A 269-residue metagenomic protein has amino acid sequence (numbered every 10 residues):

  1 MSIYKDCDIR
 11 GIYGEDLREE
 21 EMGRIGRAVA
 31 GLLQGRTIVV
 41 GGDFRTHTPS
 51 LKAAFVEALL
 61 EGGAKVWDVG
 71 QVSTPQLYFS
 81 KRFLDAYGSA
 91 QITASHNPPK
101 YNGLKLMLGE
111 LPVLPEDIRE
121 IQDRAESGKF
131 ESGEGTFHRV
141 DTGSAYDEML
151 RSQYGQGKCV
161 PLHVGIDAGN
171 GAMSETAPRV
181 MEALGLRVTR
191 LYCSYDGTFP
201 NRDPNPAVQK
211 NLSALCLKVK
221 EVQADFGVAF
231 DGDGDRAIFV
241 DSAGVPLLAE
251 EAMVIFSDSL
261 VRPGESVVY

Functional and structural regions predicted by a protein language model:
M1-E57, E61-G63, R139-L162: An N-terminal, well-structured beta->alpha segment
R24-A28, Q76, Y146-M149, N211-A214 (+2 more regions): Well-ordered alpha-helical segments embedded in enzymatic catalytic cores
I25-G35, F83, L217-E221, D258-R262: A short, N-terminal amphipathic alpha-helix
G35-R36, E131-R139, G227-F230: Flexible, glycine/charged-enriched surface loops at secondary-structure junctions
I38-V40, I166, G264-Y269: Conserved PLP-anchoring active-site segment centered on the Schiff-base-forming lysine
I38-Y101, R151, V180-V240: N-terminal small/polar loop signature for handling phosphorylated ligands or for N-terminal nucleophile
P99-K100, L106-P115, D123, S132 (+2 more regions): Replace "Mg2+/Mn2+-dependent" with "divalent metal-dependent
N102-V222: Gly/Ser/Thr-enriched, mixed-charge loops and adjacent short helices that form phosphate/oxyanion-binding elements
